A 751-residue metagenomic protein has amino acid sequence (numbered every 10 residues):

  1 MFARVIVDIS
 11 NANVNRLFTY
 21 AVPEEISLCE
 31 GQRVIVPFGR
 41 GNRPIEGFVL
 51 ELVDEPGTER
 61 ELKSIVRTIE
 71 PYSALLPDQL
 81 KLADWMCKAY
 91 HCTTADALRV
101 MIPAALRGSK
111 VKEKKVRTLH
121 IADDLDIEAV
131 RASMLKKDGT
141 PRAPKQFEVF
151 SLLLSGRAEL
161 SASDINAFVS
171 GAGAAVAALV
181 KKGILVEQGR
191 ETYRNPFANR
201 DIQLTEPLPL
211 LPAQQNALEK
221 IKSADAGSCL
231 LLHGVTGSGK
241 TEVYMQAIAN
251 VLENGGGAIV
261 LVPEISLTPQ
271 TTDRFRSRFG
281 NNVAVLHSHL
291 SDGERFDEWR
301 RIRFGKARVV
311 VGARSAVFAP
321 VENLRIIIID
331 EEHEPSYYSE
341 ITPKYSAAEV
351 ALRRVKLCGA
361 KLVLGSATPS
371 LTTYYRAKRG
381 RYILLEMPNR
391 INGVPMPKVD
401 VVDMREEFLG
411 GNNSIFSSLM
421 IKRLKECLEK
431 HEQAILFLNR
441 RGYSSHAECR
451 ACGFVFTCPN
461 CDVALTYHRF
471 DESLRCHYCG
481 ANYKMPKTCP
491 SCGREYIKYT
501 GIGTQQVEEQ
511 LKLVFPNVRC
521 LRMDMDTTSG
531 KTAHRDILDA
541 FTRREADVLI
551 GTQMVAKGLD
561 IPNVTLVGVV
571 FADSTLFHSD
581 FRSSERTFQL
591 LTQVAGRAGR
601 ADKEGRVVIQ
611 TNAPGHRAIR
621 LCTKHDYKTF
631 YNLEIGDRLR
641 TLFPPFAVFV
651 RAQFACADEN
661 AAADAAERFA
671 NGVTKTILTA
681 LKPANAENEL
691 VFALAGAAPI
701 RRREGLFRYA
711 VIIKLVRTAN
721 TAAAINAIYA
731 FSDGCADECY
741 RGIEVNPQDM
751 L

Functional and structural regions predicted by a protein language model:
M1-S366, K378-V394, E704, I712 (+1 more regions): Accessory, non-ATPase domains that flank or precede helicase/AAA+ motor cores in DNA-metabolism machines
R43, C92-D96, R107, A158-E159 (+7 more regions): Intrinsically disordered or highly flexible coil/loop and linker segments, enriched in small and charged/polar residues
E51-V53, I102, G189-E191, L438-R440 (+4 more regions): A general secondary-structure junction signal
I165, C449, A665-R668, I725-A727: Composition- and surface-driven signal marking solvent-exposed, interaction-prone regions in large proteins
T205-Q215, E219, A226-D664, N671 (+5 more regions): Inter-lobe coupling/hinge segments of SF2-like helicase ATPases
L521, T676-A698, D737-N746: Short beta-strand elements
R668-A680, A724-C735: Generic non-transmembrane alpha-helical segments
A686-A719: Short, intrinsically disordered low-complexity segments
